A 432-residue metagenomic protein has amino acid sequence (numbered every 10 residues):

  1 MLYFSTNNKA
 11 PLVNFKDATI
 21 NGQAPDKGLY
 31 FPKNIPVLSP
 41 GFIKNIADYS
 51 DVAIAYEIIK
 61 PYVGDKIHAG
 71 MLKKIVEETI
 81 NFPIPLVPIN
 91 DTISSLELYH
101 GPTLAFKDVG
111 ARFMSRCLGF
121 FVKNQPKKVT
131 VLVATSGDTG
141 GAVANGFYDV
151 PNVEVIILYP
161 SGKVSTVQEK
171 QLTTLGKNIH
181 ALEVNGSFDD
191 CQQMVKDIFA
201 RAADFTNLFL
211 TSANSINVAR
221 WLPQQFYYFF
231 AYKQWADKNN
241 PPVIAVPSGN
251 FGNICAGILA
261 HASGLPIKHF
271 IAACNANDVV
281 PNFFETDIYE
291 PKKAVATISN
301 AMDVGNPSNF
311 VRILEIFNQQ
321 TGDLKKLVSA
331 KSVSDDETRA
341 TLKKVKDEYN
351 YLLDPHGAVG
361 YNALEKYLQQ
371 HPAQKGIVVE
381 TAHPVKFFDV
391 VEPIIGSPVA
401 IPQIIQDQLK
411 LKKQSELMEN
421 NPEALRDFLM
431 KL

Functional and structural regions predicted by a protein language model:
M1-L432: PLP-dependent amino-acid enzyme catalytic core
